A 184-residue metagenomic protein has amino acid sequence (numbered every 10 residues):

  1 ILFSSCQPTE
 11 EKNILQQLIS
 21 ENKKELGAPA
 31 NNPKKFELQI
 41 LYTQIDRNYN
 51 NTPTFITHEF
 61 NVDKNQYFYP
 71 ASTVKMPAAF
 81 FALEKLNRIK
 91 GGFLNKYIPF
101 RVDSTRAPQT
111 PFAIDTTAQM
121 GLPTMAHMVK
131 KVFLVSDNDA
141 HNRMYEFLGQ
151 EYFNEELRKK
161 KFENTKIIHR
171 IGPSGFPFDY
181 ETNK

Functional and structural regions predicted by a protein language model:
F3-S5: C-terminal motif of bacterial Sec signal peptides marking the signal peptidase cleavage site
P8-Q66: Beta-lactamase-like hydrolase cores
E10-N22, Y97-I98, S104, T116-K184: Active-site-adjacent helix/loop patches that line small-molecule binding or acyl-intermediate pockets
Q39-T43, P77, R101: Soluble periplasmic/extracytoplasmic beta-strand elements of cell-envelope proteins
I45-D46, N65, T105-A107, G172: Solvent-exposed coil/turn segments that connect beta secondary-structure elements in extracytoplasmic/periplasmic
F60-N61, P70, M120: Residue-level "hotspot" positions that anchor or transmit function at local structural transition points
F68-N95, F100: Active-site SXXK
P108-D115: Aspartate-rich (DDxxD/NDxxD/DxxxD) Mg2+/diphosphate-binding motifs and their adjoining helix-loop segments
